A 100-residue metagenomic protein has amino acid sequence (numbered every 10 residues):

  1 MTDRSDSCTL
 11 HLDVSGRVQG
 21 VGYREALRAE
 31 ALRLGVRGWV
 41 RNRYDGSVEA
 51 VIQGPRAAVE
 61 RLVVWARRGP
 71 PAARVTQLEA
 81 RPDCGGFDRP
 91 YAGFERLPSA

Functional and structural regions predicted by a protein language model:
M1-A100: Intrinsically disordered, low-complexity, mixed-charge
